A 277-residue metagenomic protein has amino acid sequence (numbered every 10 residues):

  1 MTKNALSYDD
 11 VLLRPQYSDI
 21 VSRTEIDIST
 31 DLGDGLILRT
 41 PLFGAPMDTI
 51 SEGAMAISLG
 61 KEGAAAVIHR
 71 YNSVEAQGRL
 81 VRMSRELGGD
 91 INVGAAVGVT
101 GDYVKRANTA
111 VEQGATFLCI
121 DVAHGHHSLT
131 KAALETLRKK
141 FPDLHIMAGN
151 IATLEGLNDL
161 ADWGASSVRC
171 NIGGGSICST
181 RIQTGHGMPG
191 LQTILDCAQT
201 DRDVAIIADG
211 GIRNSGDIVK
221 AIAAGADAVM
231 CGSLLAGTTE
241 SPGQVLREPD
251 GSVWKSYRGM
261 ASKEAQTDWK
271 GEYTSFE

Functional and structural regions predicted by a protein language model:
M1-N92, M260, E272, F276-E277: N-terminal capping/small domains of soluble enzymes
M1-Y17, V21-T24, A96, D162-S166 (+1 more regions): Alpha/beta catalytic cores of nucleotide-metabolism and tRNA/nucleoside-modifying enzymes
D9, T40-P46, A64-H69, I91-V97 (+5 more regions): Hydrophobic faces of well-ordered beta-strands that scaffold small-molecule active sites in alpha/beta enzyme cores
T24, Y71-E86, T100-R106, V122-I146 (+3 more regions): Active-site-adjacent beta->alpha loops and helix N-cap segments on the catalytic face of soluble alpha/beta enzymes
S29-D34, M83-S84, T109-V111, A133 (+1 more regions): Short amphipathic alpha-helical segments, especially helix-boundary/capping motifs
L36-T40, G60-A64, G88-G89, V111-C119 (+2 more regions): Short, surface-exposed connector motifs at secondary-structure boundaries
M55-A56, D102-Q113, I146, I151-C170 (+1 more regions): Catalytic cores of alpha/beta
K61-A76, A115-H127, S166-T184, I212-V245: Glycine-rich phosphate-binding active-site loops on the catalytic face of alpha/beta enzymes
